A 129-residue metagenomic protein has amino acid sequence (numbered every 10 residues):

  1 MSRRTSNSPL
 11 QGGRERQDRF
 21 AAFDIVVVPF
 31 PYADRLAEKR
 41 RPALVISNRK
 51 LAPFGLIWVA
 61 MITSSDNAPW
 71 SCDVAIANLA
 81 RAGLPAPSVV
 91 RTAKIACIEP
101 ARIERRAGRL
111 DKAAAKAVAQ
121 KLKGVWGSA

Functional and structural regions predicted by a protein language model:
M1-Q11, D18, L79-A129: C-terminal terminal-subdomain/extension
R35-E38, R106-G108: Short histidine-centered beta-strand/loop micro-motifs that create catalytic or ligand/metal-coordination sites
L36-R40, V45-N78: Compact nucleic-acid interaction/catalytic patches
